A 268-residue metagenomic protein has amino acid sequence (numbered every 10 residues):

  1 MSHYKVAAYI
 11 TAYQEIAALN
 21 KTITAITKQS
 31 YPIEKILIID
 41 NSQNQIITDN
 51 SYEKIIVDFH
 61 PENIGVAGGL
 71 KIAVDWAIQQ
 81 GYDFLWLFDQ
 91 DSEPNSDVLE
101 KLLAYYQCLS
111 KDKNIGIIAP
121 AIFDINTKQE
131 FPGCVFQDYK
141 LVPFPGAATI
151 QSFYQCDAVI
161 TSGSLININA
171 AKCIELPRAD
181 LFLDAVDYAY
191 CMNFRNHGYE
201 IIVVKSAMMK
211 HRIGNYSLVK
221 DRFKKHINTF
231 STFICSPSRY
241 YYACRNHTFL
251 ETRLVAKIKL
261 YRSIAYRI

Functional and structural regions predicted by a protein language model:
T11-Q29: Short, well-formed alpha-helical segments that are part of the catalytic scaffolds of diverse glycosyltransferases
T24-F59, Q80: Acidic donor-binding segment of Leloir-type glycosyltransferases
P61-Q79: Glycine-rich, basic loop-to-helix element that forms the pyrophosphate-binding segment of sugar-nucleotide handling
Y82-D91: Short beta-strand-to-loop acidic/aromatic patch adjacent to the donor-nucleotide binding site
D97-P132: Conserved donor NDP-sugar-binding/catalytic core segment of glycosyltransferases
F136-D157: Short, flexible, basic/aromatic active-site loop/helix in glycosyltransferases
S164, A170, I174-E175, D180-K210: A short, conserved alpha-helix in the catalytic core of glycosyltransferases
E200-I268: Active-site-adjacent helix/loop segment of glycosyltransferases that harbors family-specific signature motifs
